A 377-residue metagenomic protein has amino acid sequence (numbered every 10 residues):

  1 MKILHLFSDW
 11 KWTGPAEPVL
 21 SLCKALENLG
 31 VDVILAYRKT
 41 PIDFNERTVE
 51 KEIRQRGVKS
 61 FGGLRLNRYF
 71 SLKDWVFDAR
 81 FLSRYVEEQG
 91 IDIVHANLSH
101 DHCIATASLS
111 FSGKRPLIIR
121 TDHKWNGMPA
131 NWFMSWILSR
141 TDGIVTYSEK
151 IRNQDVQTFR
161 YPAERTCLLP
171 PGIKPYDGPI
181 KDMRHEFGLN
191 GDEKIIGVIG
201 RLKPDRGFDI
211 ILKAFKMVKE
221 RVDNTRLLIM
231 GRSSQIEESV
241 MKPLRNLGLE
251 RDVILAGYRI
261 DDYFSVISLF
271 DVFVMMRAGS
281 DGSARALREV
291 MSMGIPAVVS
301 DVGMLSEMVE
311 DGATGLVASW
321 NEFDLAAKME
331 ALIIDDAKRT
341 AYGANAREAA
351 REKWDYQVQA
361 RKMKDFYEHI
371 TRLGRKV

Functional and structural regions predicted by a protein language model:
H5-K73, Q235-I236: N-terminal strand-loop element at the rim of the active site of nucleotide-sugar-dependent glycosyltransferases
A16-K24, K194, V198-M217, L227 (+2 more regions): A conserved mid-protein helix/loop that constitutes part of the nucleotide-sugar donor-binding site
R47-K51, D177-N190: A short helix/loop element that forms part of the nucleotide-sugar donor recognition site in Leloir-type
K73, G113-E149, R160: A conserved, positively charged/aromatic
T141-L168, I173-P175: A short, active-site helix/loop in glycosyltransferases that binds the activated sugar's phosphate group
V240-Y258: Nucleotide-activated donor-binding/catalytic signature segment of Leloir-type glycosyltransferases, i.e., the conserved
P296-V299, V309: Short hydrophobic beta-strand element within catalytic cores of glycosyltransferases and related nucleotide-activated
D311-G312, L316-F323, A331-D336: Conserved acidic donor-binding segment of nucleotide-sugar-dependent glycosyltransferases
